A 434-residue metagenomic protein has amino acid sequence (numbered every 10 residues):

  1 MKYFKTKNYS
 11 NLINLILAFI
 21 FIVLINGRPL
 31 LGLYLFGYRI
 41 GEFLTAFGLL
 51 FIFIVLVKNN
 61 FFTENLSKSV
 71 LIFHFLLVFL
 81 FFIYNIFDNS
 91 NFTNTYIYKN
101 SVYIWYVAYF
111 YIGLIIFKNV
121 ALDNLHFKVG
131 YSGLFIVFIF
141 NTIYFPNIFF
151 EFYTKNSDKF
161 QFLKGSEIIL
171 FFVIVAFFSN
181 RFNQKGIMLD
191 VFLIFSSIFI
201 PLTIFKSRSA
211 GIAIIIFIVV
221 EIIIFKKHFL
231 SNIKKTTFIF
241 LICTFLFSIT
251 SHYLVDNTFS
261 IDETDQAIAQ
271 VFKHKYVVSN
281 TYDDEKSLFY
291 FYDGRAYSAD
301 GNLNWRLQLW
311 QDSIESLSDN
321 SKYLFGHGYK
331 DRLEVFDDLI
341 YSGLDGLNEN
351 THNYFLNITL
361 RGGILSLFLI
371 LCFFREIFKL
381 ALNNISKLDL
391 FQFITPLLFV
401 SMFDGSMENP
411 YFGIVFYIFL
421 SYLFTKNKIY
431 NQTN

Functional and structural regions predicted by a protein language model:
M1-K58, L77-N89, F140-N141, P146: N-terminal signal-anchor transmembrane segment
L15-I22, L189, L193, E349-N353 (+3 more regions): Loop-to-helix entry and N-terminal half of a specific, functionally important transmembrane alpha helix in multi-pass
P29-E42, Q161-K164, V191-K227, T244-F259 (+2 more regions): Helix-loop-helix junctions and helix-breaking kinks within/between transmembrane helices of multi-pass membrane
G41-F47, K68-F82, S90-I116, L134 (+2 more regions): Aromatic-anchored transmembrane helix interface
A121-E151, Q161-H228: Alpha-helical transmembrane segments of multi-pass inner-membrane proteins
K128-S132, K226-K235, D337-S342, L360-L398: Hydrophobic transmembrane alpha-helices and their immediate junctions
D158, R295-G362: Long extracytoplasmic/lumenal interhelical loops at the membrane interface of multi-pass membrane proteins
V175, L390-M402, M407-N434: Transmembrane alpha-helices of multi-pass inner-membrane enzymes
